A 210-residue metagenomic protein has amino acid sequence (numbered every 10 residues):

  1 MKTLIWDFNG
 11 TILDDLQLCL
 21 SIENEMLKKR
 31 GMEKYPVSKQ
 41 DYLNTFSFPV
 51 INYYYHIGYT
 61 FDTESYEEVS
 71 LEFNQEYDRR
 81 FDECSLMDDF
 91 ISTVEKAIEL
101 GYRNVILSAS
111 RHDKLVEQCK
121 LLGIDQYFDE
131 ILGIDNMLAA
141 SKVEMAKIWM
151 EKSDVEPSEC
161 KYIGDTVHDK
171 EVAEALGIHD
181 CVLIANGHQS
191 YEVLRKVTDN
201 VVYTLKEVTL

Functional and structural regions predicted by a protein language model:
K2-D88: N-terminal helical cap/lid subdomain that shapes the substrate entry/recognition surface in HAD-like hydrolases
I22, Y53, D89, K114-E117 (+2 more regions): Phosphate- and divalent-cation-binding pockets in alpha/beta enzyme and binding domains that engage nucleotide-derived
R79-I106, V116, V143: Short, acidic loop-to-helix structural element flanking the phosphoryl-transfer center in phosphate-processing enzymes
E83, D113-K161, V167-E171, A175 (+1 more regions): Substrate-recognition "cap/lid" segment bordering the active-site pocket of phosphatases
G101-V105, S158-C160, H179-D180: Short active-site oxyanion
S108-S110: Conserved phosphate-coupling serine/threonine residues in phosphotransfer and NTP-handling enzymes
K161-Y203: Acidic, Mg2+-coordinating phosphoryl-transfer loop and its flanking beta/alpha structural elements, shared across
